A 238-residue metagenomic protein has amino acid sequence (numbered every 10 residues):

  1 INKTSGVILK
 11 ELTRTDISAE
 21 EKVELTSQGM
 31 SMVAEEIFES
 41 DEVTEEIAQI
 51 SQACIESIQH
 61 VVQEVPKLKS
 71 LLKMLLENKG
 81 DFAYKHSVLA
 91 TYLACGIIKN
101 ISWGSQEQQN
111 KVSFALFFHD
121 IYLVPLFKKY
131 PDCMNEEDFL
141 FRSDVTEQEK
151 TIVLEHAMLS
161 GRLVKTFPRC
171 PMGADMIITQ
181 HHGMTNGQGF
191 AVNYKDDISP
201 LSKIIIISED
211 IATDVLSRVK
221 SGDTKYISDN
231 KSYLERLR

Functional and structural regions predicted by a protein language model:
I1-S57, D138, T185-G189, D197-I198 (+2 more regions): Terminal helices and disordered tails flanking the catalytic cores of nucleotide-processing hydrolases
E11-T151, R162-K165: Acidic/His-rich, divalent-metal-binding segments that scaffold phosphate/diphosphate chemistry
K67-L68, H156-A157, N230: N-terminal alpha-helical segment
V112-L116, T151-L154, M158-I206, A212 (+3 more regions): Histidine/acidic-rich helix-loop-helix segments that form or flank divalent-metal centers in metalloenzyme catalytic
